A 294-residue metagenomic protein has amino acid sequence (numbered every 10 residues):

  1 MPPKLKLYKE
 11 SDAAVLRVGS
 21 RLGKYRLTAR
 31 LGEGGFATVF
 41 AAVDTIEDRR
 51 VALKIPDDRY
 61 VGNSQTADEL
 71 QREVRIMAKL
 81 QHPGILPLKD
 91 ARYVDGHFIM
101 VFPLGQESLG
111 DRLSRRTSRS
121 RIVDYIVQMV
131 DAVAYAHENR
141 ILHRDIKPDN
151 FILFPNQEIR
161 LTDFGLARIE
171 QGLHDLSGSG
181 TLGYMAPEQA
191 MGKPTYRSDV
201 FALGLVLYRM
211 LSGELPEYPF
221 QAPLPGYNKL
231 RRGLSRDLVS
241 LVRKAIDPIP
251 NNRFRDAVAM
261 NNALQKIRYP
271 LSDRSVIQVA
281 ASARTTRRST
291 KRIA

Functional and structural regions predicted by a protein language model:
T38: Conserved N-lobe ATP-binding subsite of Hanks-type protein kinase domains, especially the beta3 VAIK lysine
D57-K79: AlphaC helix of the eukaryotic protein kinase fold
A91: Activation-segment/catalytic-loop signature of the eukaryotic protein kinase fold
D95-S108: Conserved short submotifs of the Hanks-type protein kinase catalytic core that shape the nucleotide-binding pocket
Y125-I126: Activation segment signature within eukaryotic-like protein kinase domains
D131-I141: Protein kinase catalytic-loop region centered on the HRD/HxD motif
G183-D273: C-terminal lobe helix-coil module of Hanks-type protein kinase domains
